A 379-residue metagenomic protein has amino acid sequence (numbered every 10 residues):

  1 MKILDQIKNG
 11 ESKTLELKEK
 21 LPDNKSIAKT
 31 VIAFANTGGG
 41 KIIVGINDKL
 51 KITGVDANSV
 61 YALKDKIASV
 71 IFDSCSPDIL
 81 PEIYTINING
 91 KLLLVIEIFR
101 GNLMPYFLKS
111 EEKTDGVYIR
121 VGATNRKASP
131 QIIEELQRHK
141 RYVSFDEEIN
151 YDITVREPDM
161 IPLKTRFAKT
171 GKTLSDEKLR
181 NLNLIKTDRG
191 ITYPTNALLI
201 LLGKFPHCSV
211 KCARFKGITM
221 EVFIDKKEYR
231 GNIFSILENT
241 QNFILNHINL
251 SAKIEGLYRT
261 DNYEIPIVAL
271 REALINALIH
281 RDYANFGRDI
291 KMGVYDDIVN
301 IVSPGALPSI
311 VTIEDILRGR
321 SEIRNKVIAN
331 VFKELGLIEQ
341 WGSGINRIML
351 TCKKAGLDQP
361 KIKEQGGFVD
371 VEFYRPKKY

Functional and structural regions predicted by a protein language model:
M1-I42, I46-V95, N102-M104, E264: Polybasic/polar functional segments that serve as interface/processing modules
K13, D23, I27, L63 (+7 more regions): Helical mechanochemical/support elements of P-loop NTPase systems and associated helical scaffolds
L15-T37, E177-D188, I275-A277, R281 (+1 more regions): Phosphate-interacting basic helix/loop segments used at nucleotide- and nucleic-acid interfaces
A35-N36, G45, I86-N87, L201-G203 (+2 more regions): Well-ordered beta-strand positions
D78-T154, N285-R288, G342, L350 (+3 more regions): Intrinsically disordered, low-complexity regulatory tails
Y118-I290, V294-Y295, V299-N300, G305-S321 (+3 more regions): Active-site helix-to-loop segments that bind/position phosphate- or nucleotide-bearing substrates and donors across
C208-V210, S309-Y379: Flexible, glycine-/charge-rich segments associated with ATP-binding catalytic modules
